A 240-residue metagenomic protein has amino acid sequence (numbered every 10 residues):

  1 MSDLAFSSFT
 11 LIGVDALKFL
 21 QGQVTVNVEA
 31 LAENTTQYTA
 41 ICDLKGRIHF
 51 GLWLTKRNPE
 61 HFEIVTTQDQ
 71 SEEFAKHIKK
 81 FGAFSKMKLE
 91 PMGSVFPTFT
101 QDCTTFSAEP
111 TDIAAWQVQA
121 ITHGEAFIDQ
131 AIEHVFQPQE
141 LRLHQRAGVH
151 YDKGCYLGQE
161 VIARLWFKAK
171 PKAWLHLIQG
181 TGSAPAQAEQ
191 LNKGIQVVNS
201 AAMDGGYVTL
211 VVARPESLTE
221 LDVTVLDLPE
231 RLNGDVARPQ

Functional and structural regions predicted by a protein language model:
M1-V14, L20, A30-L31, F50-A126: Acidic, low-complexity central loop/insert segments
L17-R47: Internal amphipathic helical hairpin motif
Q37-C42, F99, E189, T224: Short acidic-hydrophobic surface loop/beta-edge motif
T39-A40, R146-Y151: Short pre-catalytic strand/loop immediately N-terminal to key active-site residues, enriched for Gly-Thr
D43-P59, T181-A186: Active-site beta-strand->loop segment that positions catalytic residues and contacts the acyl thioester
I113, Q119, E125-A126, I132 (+2 more regions): Glycine-rich, small/acidic residue-mixed loop/short-helix segments
Q159-E160: Structural motif
